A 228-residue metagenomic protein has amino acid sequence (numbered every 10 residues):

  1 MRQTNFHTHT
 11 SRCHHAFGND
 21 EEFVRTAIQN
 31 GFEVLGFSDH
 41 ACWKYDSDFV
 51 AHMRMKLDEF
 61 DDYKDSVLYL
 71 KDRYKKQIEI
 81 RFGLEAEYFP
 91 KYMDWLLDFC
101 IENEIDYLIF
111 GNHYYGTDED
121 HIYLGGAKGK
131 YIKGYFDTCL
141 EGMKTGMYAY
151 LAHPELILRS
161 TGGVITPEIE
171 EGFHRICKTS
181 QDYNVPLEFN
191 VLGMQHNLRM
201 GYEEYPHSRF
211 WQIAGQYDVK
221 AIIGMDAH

Functional and structural regions predicted by a protein language model:
M1-P90, D94-W95, C100-E102, L158-T161 (+4 more regions): An N-terminally biased module of ancient metal coordination in phosphate/nucleic-acid-related enzymes
H7, A27, L108, H153 (+2 more regions): Conserved, mostly hydrophobic/aromatic
E33, D106, A149: Conserved acidic residues
H40, P154, V219-H228: Short acidic/histidine-rich active-site segments
Y63-V67, Y74-K75, I105-Y107, H113 (+3 more regions): Broad hydrophobic/π-residue packing in well-ordered secondary structure
K76, E104, G146-M147, V219: Short glycine/proline-enriched coil/turn segments at helix->beta-strand junctions
E102-E104, D182: Short connector loops at helix/strand junctions that flank enzyme active sites, especially segments positioning acidic
I109-Y217: Domain-core and long-helix interface of multi-subunit machines
